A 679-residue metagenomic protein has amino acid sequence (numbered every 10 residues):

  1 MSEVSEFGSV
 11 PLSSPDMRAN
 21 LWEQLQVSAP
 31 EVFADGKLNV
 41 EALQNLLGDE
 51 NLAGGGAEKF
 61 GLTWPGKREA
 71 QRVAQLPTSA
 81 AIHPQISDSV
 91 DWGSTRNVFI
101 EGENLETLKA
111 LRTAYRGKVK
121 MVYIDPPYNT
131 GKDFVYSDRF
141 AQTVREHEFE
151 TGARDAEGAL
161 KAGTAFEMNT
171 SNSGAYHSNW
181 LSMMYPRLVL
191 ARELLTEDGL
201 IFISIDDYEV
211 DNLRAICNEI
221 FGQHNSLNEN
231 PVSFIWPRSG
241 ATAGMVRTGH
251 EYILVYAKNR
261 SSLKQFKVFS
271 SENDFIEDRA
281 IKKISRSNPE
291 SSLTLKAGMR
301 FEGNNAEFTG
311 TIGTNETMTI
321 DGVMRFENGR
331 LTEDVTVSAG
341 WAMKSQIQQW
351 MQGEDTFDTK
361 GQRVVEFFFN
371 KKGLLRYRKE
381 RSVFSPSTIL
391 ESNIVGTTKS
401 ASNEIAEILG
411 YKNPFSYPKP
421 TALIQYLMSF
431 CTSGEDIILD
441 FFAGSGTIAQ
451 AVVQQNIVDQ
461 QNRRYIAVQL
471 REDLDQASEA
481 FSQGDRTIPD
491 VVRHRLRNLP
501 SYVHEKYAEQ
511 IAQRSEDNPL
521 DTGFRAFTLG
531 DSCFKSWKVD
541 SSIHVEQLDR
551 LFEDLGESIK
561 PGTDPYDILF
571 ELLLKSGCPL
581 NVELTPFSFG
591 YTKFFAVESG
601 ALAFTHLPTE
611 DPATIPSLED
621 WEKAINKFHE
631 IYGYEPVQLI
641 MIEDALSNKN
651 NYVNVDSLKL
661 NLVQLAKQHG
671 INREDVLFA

Functional and structural regions predicted by a protein language model:
M1-Y123, Y128-P186, A342, D355-T356 (+4 more regions): DnaQ-like (DEDDh/DEDDy) 3′-5′ exonuclease domain used for proofreading and 3′-end trimming on nucleic acids
E3, W64, N104, D138-E148 (+4 more regions): Conserved S-adenosyl-L-methionine
G117-V135, C217, I438-V452, L573: Conserved proline-anchored active-site loop of SAM-dependent methyltransferases that bridges a beta-strand
K118-L200, Y208, H224, H250-E251 (+4 more regions): SAM-dependent methyltransferase catalytic-core segment centered on the flexible catalytic loop and adjoining short
V144-K161, E380-P420, Q425: Active-site-adjacent "gating/activation" loops or surface patches in catalytic cores
M184, E197-D198, D207-S270: Signature of N6-adenine DNA methyltransferases within the class I
P237-S239, G249, N259-E407: Active-site-adjacent helix-turn-beta-strand microarchitecture at beta-sheet edges that either contains or buttresses
Q454-A679: PRPP-dependent phosphoribosyltransferase catalytic core
